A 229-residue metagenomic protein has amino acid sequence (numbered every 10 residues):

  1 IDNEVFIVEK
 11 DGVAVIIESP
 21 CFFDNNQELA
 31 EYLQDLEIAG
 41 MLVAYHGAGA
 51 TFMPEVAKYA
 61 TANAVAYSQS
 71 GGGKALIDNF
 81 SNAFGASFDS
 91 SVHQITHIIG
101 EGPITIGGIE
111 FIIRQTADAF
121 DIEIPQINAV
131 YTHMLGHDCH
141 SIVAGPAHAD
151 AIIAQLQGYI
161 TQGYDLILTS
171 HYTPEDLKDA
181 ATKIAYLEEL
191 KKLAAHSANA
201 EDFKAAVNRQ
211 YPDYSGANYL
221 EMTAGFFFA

Functional and structural regions predicted by a protein language model:
I1-L33, F120-M134: Conserved beta-strand hairpin/beta-sheet module of binuclear metal-dependent hydrolase folds, prominently
D2, F23-N25, Y45-F52, V65-S68 (+2 more regions): Active-site environment of divalent metal-dependent phosphoester hydrolases
I7, V15-I17, M41-A44, Y59-A60 (+3 more regions): Structural recognition of the beta-strand scaffold that forms the well-ordered cores of secreted hydrolase catalytic
V13, F23-V65, Q162: Active-site metal-binding motif and surrounding structural segment of the metallo-beta-lactamase
P20-Q27, I98, P146-D150, S197-A198: Soluble non-cytosolic domains of exported or imported proteins
C21-F22, E110-I184, E188-L190: Metallo-beta-lactamase
Y67-A119: Metallo-beta-lactamase
T161-L166, T173-A229: Accessory terminal helices/loops
